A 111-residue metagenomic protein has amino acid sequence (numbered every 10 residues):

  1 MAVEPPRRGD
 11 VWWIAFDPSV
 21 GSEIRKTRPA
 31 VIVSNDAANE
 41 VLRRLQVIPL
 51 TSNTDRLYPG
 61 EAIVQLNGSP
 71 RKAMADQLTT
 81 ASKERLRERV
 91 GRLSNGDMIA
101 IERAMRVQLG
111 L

Functional and structural regions predicted by a protein language model:
M1-L111: Conserved functional hotspots at enzyme active or ligand-binding sites that engage polyanionic ligands
